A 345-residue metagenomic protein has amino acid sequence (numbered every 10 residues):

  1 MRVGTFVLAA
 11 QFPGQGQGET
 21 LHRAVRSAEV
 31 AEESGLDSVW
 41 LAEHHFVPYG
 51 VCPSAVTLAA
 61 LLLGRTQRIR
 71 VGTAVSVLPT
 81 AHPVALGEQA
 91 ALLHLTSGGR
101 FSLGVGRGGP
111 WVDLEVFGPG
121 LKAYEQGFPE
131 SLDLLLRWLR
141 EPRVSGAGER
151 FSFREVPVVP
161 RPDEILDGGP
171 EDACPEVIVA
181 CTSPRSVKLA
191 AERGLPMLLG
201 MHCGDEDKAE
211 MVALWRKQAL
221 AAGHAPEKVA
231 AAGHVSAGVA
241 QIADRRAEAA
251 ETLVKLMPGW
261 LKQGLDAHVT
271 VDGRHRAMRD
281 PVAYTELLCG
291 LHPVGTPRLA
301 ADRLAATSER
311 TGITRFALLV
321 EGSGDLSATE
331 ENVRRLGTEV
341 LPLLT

Functional and structural regions predicted by a protein language model:
M1, H82-L195, E206-A213, K217-A230: Internal, glycine-rich beta/alpha segment that forms the wall or movable "lid" of small-molecule/cofactor binding
M1-V71, P175: N-terminal beta1-alpha1-beta2 module of alpha/beta enzyme domains
V3-V7, V39-L41, V71-T73, F101-V105 (+4 more regions): Hydrophobic faces of well-ordered beta-strands that scaffold small-molecule active sites in alpha/beta enzyme cores
V7-H22, S76-V84, E171-C181, L288-P297: Active-site mouth loops of central-metabolism enzymes
G18-V30, C181-K188, L299-A306: Short, acidic/polar
A31, G35, E43, L62 (+8 more regions): Conserved, mostly hydrophobic/aromatic
C52-T73, G127, S131, R334-T345: Alpha-helix-loop-beta-strand connector modules within alpha/beta enzyme cores
E125-E164, E206-T314: An alpha-helical appendage that flanks or caps ligand/catalytic pockets
